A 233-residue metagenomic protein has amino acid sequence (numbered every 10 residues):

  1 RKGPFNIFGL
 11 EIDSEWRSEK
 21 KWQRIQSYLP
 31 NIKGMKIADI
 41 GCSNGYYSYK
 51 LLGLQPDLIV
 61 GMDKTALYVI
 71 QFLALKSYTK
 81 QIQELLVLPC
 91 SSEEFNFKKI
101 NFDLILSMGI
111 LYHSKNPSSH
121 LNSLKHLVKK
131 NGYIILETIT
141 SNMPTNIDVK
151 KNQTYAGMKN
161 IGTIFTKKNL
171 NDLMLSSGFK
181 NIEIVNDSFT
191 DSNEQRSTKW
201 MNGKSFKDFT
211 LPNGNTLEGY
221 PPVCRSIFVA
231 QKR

Functional and structural regions predicted by a protein language model:
M35-S43: Conserved class I S-adenosyl-L-methionine
N44-Q55: Conserved SAM-binding loop of SAM-dependent methyltransferases across substrates and taxa, primarily the Class I
F95-I105: A short acidic, Gly/Pro-enriched loop at the edge of an enzyme's catalytic core that lines a small-molecule cofactor
D103-N116: A short SAM/SAH-binding and catalytic strip from SAM-dependent methyltransferases
S118-Y133: A short glycine-rich, Lys/Arg-flanked "PGG" loop and its adjoining helix->strand segment in the class I
I139-I161: Short, glycine-/aromatic-enriched active-site segment of Class I SAM-dependent methyltransferases
I161-G178: Short alpha-helix
K180-D208: Conserved catalytic loop of SAM-dependent methyltransferase domains
